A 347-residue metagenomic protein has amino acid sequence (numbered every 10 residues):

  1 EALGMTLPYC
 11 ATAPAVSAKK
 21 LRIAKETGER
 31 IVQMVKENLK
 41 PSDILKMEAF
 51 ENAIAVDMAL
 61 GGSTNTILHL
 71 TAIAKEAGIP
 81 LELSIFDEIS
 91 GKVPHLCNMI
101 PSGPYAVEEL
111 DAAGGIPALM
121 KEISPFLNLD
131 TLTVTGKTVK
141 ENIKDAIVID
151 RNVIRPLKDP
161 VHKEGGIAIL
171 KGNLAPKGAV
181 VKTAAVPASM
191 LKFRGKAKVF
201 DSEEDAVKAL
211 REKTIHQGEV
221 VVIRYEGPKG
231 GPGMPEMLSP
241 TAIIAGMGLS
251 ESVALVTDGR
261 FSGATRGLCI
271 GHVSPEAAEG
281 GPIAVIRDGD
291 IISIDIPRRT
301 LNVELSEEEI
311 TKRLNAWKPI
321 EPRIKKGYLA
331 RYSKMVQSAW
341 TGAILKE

Functional and structural regions predicted by a protein language model:
E1-E276, G281-E347: Catalytic or ion-coupling anion/metal-binding cores of large enzyme and transporter domains
